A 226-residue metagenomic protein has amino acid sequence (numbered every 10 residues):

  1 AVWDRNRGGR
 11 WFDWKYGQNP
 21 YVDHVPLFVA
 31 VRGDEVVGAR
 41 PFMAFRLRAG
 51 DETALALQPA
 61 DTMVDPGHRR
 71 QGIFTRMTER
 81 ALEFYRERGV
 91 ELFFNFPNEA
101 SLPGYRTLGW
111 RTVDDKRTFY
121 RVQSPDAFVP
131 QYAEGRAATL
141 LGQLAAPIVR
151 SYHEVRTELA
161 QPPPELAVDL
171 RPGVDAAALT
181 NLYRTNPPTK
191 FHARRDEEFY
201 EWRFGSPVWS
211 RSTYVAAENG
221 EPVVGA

Functional and structural regions predicted by a protein language model:
A1-P66, E99, D169-A226: A conserved beta-strand-loop-helix scaffold within acyl/acetyltransferase catalytic domains
L47, F96, R111-E134: Conserved catalytic-core motifs of GNAT/GCN5-like acyltransferases
V64, R69-F84: Conserved acetyl-CoA-binding loop-helix of GNAT-fold acetyltransferases
Y85-N98: Conserved GNAT acetyl-CoA-binding A-motif
P103-R106: Conserved active-site tyrosine of GNAT-family acetyltransferases
Q131, G135-E158: Extended catalytic-interface subdomain
V149-V174: Conserved N-terminal entry element of GNAT/NAT acetyltransferase domains
